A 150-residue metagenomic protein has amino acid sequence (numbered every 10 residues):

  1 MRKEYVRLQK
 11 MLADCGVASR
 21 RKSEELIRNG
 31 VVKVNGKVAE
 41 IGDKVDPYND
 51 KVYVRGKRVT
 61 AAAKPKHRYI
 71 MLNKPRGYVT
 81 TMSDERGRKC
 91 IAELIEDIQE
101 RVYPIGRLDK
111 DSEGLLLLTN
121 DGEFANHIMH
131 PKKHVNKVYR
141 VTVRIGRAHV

Functional and structural regions predicted by a protein language model:
M1-R147: Basic, flexible Lys/Arg- and Gly-enriched helix-loop patches that mediate nucleic-acid binding at interfaces with rRNA
V150: Mobile, glycine-rich extracellular loop/lid and propeptide segments that shape or gate substrate/ligand access
